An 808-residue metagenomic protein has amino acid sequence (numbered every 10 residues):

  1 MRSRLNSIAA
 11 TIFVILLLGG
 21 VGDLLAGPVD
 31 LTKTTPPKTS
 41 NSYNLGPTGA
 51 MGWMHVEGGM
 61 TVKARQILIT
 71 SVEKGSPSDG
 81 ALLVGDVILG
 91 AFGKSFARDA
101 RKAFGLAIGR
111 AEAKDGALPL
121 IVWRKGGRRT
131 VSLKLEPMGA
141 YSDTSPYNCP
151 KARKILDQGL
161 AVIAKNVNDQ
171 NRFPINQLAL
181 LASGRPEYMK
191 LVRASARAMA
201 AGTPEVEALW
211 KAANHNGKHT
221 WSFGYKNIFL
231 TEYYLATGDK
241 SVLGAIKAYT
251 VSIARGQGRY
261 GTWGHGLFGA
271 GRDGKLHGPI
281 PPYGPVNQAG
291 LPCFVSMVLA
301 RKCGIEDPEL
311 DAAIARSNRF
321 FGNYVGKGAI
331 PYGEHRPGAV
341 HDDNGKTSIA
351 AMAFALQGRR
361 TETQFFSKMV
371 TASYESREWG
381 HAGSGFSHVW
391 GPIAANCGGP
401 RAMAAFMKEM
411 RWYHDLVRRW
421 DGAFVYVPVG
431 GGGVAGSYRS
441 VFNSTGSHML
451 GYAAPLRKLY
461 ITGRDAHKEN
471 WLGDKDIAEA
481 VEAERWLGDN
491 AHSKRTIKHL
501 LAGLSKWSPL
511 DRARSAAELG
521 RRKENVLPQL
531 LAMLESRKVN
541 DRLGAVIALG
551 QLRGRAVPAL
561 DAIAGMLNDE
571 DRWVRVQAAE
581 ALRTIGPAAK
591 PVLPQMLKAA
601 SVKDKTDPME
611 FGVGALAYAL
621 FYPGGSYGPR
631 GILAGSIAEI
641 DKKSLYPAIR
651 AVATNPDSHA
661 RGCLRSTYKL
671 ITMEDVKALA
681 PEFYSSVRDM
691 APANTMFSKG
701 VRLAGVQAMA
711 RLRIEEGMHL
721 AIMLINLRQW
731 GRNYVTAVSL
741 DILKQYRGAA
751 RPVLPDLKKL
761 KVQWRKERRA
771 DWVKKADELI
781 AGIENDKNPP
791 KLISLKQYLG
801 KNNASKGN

Functional and structural regions predicted by a protein language model:
G27-S71, G109, T130-D143: PDZ/PDZ-like peptide-tail recognition elements
M51-G90, K94-R98: PDZ/PDZ-like domain segments forming the peptide/carboxylate-binding groove, activating on the N-terminal beta-strands
G90-I121: PDZ domains, with a preference for the canonical peptide-binding region formed by the helix
D143-C149, R360-K368, A394-G503, D777-N808: Terminal, non-catalytic domain-edge segments
A152-N168, K190-W210, A245-W263, A313-I330 (+10 more regions): Long, well-ordered core segments of solenoidal/helical folds
L156-L160, M189-A196, T250, S493-G503 (+8 more regions): Amphipathic alpha-helical scaffolding segments comprising HEAT/armadillo-like alpha-solenoid repeats
D169, H219, V286, W507-S508 (+9 more regions): Short inter-helical turns and helix N-cap capping residues of alpha-solenoid HEAT/ARM repeat scaffolds
P174-A182, M352-A353, N396-G398, A483-A491 (+10 more regions): Structural detector for internal amphipathic alpha-helices that build alpha-solenoid repeat scaffolds
